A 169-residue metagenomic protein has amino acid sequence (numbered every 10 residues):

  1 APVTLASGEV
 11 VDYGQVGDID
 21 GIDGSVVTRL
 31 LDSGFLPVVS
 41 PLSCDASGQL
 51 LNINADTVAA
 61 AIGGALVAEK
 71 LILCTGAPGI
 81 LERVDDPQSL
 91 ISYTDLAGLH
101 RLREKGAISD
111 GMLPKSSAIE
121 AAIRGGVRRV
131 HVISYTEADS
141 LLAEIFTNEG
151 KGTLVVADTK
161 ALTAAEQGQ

Functional and structural regions predicted by a protein language model:
A1-Q169: C-terminal catalytic "cap/lid" subdomain
